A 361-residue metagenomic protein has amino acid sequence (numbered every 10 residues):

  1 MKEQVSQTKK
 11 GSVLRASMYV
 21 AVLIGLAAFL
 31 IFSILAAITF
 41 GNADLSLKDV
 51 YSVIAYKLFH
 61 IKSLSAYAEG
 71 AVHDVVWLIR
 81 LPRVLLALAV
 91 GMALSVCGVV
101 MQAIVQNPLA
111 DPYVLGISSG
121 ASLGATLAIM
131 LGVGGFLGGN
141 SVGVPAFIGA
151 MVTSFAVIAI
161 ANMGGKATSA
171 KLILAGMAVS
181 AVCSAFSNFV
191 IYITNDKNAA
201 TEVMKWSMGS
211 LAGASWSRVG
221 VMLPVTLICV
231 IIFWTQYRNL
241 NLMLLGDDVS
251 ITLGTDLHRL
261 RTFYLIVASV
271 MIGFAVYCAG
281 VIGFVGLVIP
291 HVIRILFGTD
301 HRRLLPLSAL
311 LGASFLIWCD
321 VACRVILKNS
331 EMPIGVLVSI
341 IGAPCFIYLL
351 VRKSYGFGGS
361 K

Functional and structural regions predicted by a protein language model:
K2-K361: Alpha-helical transmembrane segments in inner-membrane proteins
